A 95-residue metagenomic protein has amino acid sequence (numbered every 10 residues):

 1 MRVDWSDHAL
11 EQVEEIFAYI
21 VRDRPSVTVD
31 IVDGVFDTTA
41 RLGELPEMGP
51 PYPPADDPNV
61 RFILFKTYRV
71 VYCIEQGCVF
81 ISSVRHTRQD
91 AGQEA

Functional and structural regions predicted by a protein language model:
R2-N59, C78, E94: Basic, Lys/Arg-enriched alpha-helical interface segments
F65-A95: Enriched for short, Lys/Arg-rich terminal
